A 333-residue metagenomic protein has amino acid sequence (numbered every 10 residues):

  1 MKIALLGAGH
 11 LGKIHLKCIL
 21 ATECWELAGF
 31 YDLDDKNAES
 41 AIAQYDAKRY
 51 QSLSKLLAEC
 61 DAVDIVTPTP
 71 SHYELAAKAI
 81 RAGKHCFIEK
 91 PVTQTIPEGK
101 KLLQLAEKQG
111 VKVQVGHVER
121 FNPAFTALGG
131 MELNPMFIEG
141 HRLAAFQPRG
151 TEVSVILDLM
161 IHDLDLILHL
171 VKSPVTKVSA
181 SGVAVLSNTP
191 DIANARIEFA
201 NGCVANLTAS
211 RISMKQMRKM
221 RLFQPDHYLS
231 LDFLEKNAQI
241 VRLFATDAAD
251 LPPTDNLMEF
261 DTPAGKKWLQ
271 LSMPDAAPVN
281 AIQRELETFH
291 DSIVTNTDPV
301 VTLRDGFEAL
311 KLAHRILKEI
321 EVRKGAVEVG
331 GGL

Functional and structural regions predicted by a protein language model:
M1-Q44, I167: N-terminal Rossmann-like dinucleotide-binding module
H15, Y45-L103: Beta-loop-alpha module in the N-terminal Rossmann-like domain of NAD(P)-dependent dehydrogenases, especially those
A47, A82-K84, Q109-K112, C203: A short helix->loop->beta-strand "cap" motif at the edges of active sites that frequently abuts
Q51, I88, V113-V115, E139 (+1 more regions): Hydrophobic residues in well-ordered beta-strands that form the structural core
A62-I65, R284-L333: C-terminal helix-rich "cap/oligomerization" subdomain common to oxidoreductases
T93-G150: A contiguous active-site-proximal alpha/beta segment in oxidoreductase catalytic domains
G116-P123, F146-K177, P190-D191, G306: Mid-domain beta-loop-alpha active-site segment that forms a flexible, acidic cofactor/metal-binding surface
L164-V241, D275-T295, G331-G332: Contiguous beta-strand/loop segments that form the cofactor/metal-binding neighborhood of enzyme cores
